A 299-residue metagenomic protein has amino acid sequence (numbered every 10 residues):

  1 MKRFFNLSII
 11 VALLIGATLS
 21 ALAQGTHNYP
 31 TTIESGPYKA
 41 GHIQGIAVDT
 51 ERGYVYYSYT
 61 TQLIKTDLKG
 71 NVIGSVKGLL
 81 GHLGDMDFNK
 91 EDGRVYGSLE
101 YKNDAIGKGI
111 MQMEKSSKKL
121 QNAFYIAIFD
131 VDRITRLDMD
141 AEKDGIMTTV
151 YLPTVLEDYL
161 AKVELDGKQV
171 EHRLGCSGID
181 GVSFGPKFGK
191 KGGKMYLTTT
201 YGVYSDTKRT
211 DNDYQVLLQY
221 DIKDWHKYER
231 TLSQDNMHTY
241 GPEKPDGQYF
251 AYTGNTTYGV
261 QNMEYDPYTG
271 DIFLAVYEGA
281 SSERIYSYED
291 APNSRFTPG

Functional and structural regions predicted by a protein language model:
G25, D49-L79, F296-P298: Beta-propeller domains
Y29-G36, D132-I179, I222-T257, T297-G299: Surface-exposed loop and turn segments in beta-propeller and other repeat-based domains that flank or scaffold
T31-T61, D180, K187: Beta-strand-rich domains and repeat architectures in extracellular enzymes and scaffolds, especially beta-propellers
A40-A47, L80-N89, C176-G185, T257-N262: Repeated scaffold domains used in trafficking and secretory/extracellular systems, primarily beta-propellers
V48-E51, F88-D92, P186-G193, P267-T269: Residue-level detector of Asp-centered blade-edge/turn motifs that repeat once per structural unit in beta-propeller
K69-K119: Blade-loop segments of beta-propeller domains
I110-R136, T210-Y228, E283-P298: Beta-propeller blade signature
Q248-G299: Loop/turn-rich, solvent-exposed surfaces of beta-rich toroidal or solenoidal domains
